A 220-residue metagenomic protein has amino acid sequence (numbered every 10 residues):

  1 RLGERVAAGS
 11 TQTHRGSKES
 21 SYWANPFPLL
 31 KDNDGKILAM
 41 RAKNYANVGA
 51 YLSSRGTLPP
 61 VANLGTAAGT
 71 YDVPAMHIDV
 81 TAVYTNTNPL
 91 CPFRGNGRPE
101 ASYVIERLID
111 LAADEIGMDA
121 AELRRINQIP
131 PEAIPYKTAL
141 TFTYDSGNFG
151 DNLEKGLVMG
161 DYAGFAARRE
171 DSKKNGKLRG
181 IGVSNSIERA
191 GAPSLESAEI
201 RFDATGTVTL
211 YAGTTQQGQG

Functional and structural regions predicted by a protein language model:
R1-N33, L90-E115, T138-D161: Glycine-rich and small/hydrophobic secondary-structure elements
L2-G3, K31, V48, H77 (+6 more regions): Structural signal for hydrophobic packing residues in well-ordered secondary-structure cores of soluble enzyme domains
G9-T11, Q128, T215: Short, ordered loop/turn segments at secondary-structure junctions
T13, S17-A101, K173-G220: Gly/Pro-rich active-site capping loops and adjacent beta-alpha segments that organize cofactor/substrate pockets
K18-S20, N33-A62, E115-E154: Molybdopterin (Moco) oxidoreductase catalytic core of the xanthine/aldehyde oxidoreductase family
P92-I134, F202-V208, G220: Long hydrophobic segments that form regular secondary structure
Q128-T207: Helix-loop-helix junctions that connect adjacent transmembrane helices in secondary transporters/permeases, recognized
